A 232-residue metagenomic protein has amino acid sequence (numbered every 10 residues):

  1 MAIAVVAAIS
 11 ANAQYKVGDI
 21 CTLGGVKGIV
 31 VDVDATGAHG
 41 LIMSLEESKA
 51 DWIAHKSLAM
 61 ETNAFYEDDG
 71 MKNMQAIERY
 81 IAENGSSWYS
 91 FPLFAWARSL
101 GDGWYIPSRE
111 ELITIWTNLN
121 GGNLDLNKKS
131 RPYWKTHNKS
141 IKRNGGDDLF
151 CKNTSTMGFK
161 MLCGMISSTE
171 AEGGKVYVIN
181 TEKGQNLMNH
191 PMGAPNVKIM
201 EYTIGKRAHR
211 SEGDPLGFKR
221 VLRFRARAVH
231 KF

Functional and structural regions predicted by a protein language model:
I3-D102, G121, K198, T203-F232: Short, compositionally biased
E83-S86, S90-G103, R109-N196: An exposed tryptophan-centered "aromatic clamp" motif
